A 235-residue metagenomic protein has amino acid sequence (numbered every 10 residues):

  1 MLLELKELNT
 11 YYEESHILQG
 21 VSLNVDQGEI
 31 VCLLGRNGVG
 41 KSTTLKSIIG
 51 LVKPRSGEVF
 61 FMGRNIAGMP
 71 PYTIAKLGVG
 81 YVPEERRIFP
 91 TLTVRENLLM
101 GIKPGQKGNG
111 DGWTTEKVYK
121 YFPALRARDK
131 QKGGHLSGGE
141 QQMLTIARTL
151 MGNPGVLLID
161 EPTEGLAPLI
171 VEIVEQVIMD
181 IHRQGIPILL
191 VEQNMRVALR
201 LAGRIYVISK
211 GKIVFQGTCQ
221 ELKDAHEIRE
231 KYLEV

Functional and structural regions predicted by a protein language model:
E13, M69, V94-W113, Y121-R126 (+2 more regions): ABC-type ATPase nucleotide-binding domains, specifically the catalytic core motifs of the NBD
L34-R36: The feature captures the beta-strand-to-loop junction immediately N-terminal to the Walker
I49: Helix-to-loop junction immediately C-terminal to a conserved catalytic motif
G57-N65, L77, G110-T115, K120: Conserved ABC transporter NBD signature motif
T149-L150: ABC ATPase C-loop
L157-E161: Catalytic Walker B motif of ABC-type/P-loop ATPase nucleotide-binding domains
